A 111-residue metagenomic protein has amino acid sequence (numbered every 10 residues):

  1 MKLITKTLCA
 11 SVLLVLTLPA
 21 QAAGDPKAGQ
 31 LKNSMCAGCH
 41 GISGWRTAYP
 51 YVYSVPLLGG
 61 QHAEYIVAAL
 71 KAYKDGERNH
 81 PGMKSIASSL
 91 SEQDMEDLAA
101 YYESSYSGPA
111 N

Functional and structural regions predicted by a protein language model:
M1-C9: Bacterial N-terminal signal peptides that target proteins for export
T17-P19: N-terminal signal peptide c-region/cleavage motif recognized by signal peptidases
A23-T47: Sequence/structural segment immediately N-terminal to covalent heme-attachment motifs in c-type and related
A28, M35, Y65, G82-S85 (+1 more regions): Extracytoplasmic/secreted proteins, especially bacterial periplasmic and envelope-associated proteins
G41-A72, K84-S89: Gly/Gly-Pro-rich "capping" loops immediately C-terminal to redox-active cysteine motifs in periplasmic/lumenal
D75-R78, I86-N111: C-terminal capping alpha-helices of c-type cytochrome domains
